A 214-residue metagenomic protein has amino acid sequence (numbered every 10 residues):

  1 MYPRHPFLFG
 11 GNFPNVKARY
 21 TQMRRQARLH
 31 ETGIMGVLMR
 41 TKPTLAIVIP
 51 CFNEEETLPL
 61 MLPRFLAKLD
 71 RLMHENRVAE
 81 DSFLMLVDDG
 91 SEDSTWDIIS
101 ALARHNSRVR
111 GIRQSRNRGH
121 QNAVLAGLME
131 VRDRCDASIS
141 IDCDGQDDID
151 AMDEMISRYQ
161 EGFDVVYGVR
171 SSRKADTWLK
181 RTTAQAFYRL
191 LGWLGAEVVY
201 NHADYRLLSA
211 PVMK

Functional and structural regions predicted by a protein language model:
Y2, F7-F9, F13, Y20: Aromatic (phenylalanine/tyrosine) cluster motif
G33-A67, R71, N76-V78: N-proximal low-complexity "stem/linker" segments adjacent to membrane-targeting elements
P43-L45, A79-L84, V109-R110, D136-A137 (+1 more regions): Residue-level recognition of the N-termini of beta-strands and the immediately preceding loop/turn
E54-T57, S91, D148: Donor nucleotide-sugar binding loop of glycosyltransferases
K68-A79, N106, V131-D136: Alpha-helix termini
M73-G90, R113: Short beta-strand/loop segment that forms part of the nucleotide-sugar
M85-W96, G145-Q146: A conserved acidic beta->alpha catalytic loop
I112-R116, H120-E130, A137-S140, Q146-K214: Acceptor/aglycone-binding surface of glycosyltransferases and processive sugar-polymer synthases
